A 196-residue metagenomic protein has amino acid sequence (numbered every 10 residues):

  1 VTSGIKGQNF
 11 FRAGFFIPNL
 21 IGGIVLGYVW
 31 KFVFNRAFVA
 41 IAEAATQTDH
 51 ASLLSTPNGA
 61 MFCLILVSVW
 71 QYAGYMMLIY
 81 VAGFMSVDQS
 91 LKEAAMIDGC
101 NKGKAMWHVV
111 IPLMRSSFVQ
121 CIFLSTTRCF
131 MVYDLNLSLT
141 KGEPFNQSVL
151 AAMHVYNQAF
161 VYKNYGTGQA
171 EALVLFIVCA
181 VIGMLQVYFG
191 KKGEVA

Functional and structural regions predicted by a protein language model:
V1-A196: A structural signal for multi-pass alpha-helical bundles of membrane permease subunits that mediate small-molecule
